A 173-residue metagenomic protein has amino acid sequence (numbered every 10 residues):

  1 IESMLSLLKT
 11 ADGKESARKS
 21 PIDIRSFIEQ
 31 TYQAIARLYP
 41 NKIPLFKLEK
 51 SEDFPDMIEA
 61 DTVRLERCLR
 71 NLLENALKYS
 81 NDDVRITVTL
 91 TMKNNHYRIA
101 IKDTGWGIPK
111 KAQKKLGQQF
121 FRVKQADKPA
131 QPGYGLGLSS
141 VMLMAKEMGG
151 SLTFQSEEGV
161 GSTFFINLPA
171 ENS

Functional and structural regions predicted by a protein language model:
D12-A17, M57-A60: Conserved micro-motifs of the catalytic ATP-binding
R18-Q33: A conserved beta-strand-to-alpha-helix junction within the catalytic ATP-binding
L38-E49: Short conserved segments within the C-terminal catalytic ATPase subdomain
A76-L77: Short helix-loop "hinge" at the ATP-lid/N-box region of the Bergerat-fold HATPase_c
D103: Acidic ATP/Mg2+-coordinating residue in the GHKL
I108-F120: Short conserved segment of the HATPase_c
